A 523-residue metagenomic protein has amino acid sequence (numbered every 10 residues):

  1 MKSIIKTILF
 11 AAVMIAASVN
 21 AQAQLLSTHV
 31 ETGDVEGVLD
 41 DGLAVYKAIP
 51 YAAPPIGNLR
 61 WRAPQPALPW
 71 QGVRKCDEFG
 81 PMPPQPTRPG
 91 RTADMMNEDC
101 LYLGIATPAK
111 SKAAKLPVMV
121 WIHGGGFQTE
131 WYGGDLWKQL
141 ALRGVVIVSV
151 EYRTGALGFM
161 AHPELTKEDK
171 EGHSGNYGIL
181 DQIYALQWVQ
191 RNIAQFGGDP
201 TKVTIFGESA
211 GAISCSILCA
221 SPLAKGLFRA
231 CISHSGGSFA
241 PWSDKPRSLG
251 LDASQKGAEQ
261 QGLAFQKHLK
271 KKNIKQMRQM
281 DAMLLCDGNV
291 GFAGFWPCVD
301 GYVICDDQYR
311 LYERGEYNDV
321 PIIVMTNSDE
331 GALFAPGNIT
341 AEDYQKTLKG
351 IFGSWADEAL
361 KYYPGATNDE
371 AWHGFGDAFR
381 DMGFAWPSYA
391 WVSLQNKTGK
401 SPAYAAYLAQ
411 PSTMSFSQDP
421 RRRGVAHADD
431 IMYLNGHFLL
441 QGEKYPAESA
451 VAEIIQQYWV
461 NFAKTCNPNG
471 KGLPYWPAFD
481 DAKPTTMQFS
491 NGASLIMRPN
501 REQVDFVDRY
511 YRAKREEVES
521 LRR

Functional and structural regions predicted by a protein language model:
M1-L9: Bacterial N-terminal signal peptides that target proteins for export
I8-S18: Bacterial N-terminal signal peptides
A23-N176, P200, G442-I455, K464-Y475 (+4 more regions): Non-catalytic accessory segments of hydrolases
Q85-K271, Y302, R310-A335, K400: Serine-hydrolase-like catalytic core of hydrolytic proteins
T107-K115, I193-K202, L269-K275, L394-Y404 (+2 more regions): Surface-exposed helix-capping loop/turn segments at secondary-structure junctions
R153-A156, F206-A210, A406-M414, P474-D480: Short, solvent-exposed turn/loop segments enriched in Gly/Ser/Thr/Pro and often Arg
A230, S243, S248, K272-S449 (+2 more regions): Substrate-gating cap/lid region and adjacent catalytic-acid/histidine neighborhood within extracellular/lumenal
A482-Q503: C-terminal domain-tail junction helix/linker
